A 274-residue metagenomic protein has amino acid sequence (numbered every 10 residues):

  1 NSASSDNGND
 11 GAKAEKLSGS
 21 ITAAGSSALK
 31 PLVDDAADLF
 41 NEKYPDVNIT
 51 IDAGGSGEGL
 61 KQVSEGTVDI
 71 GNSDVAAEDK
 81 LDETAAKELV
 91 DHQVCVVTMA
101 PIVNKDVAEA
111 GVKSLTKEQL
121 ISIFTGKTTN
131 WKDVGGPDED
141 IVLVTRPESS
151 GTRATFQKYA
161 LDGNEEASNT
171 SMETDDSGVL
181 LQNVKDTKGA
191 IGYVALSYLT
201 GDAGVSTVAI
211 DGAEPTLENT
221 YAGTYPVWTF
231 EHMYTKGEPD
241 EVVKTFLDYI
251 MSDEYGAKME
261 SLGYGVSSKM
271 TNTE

Functional and structural regions predicted by a protein language model:
N1-Y44, N48, A53-S64, D69 (+3 more regions): Exported/periplasmic ABC-transporter solute-binding proteins
